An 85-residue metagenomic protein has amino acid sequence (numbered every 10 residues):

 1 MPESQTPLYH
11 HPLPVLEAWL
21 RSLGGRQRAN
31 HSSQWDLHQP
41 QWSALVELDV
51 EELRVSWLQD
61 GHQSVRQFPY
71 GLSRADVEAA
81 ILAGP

Functional and structural regions predicted by a protein language model:
M1-W35, G61-R74: Negatively charged, low-complexity tracts enriched in Asp/Glu with abundant Ser/Thr
R26-E51: Amphipathic, interaction-prone secondary-structure segments
V50, V55-P85: C-terminal basic regulatory modules in eukaryotic proteins
